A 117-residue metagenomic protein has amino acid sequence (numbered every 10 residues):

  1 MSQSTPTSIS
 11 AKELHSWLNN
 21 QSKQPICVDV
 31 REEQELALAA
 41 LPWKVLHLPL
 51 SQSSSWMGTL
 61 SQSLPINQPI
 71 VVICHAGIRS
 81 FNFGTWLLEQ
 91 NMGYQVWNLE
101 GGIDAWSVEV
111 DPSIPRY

Functional and structural regions predicted by a protein language model:
M1-P25, E33-P69, I78-Y117: Rhodanese-like catalytic fold shared by cysteine-dependent sulfurtransferases and DSP/PTP-type phosphatases
I73: Short, surface-exposed ligand- or partner-binding patches at beta-edge/loop junctions that are enriched in aromatics
